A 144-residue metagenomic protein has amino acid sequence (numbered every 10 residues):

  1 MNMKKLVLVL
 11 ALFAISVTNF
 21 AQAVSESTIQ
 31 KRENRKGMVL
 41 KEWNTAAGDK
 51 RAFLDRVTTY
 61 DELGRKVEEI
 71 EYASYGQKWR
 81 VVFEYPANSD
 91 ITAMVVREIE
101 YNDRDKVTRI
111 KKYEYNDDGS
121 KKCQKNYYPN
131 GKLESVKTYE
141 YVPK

Functional and structural regions predicted by a protein language model:
M1-M3: N-terminal secretory signal peptides that target proteins for export/translocation
L6-I15: Sec-dependent N-terminal signal peptides
V17-A21: Sec/Tat signal peptide C-region and signal peptidase I cleavage site
Q22-K144: Buried hydrophobic residues that stabilize the cores of well-folded domains
